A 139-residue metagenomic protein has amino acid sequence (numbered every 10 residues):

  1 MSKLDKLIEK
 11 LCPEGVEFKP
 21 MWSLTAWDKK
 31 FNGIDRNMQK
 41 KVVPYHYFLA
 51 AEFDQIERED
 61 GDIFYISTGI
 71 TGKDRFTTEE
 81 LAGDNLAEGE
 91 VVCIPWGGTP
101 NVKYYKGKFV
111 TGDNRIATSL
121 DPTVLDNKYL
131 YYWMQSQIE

Functional and structural regions predicted by a protein language model:
K3, L7-L49, I56-G72: Non-catalytic DNA-recognition/assembly elements of restriction-modification systems
E14-V16, S136-E139: Short, intrinsically disordered, charge-balanced linker/junction segments flanking boundaries in proteins
L24-W27, W133, Q137: Generic, well-ordered alpha-helical scaffold segments in large soluble proteins
E52-D54, Y105: Generic recognition of flexible, low-complexity loop/linker segments
T71-Q135: A short beta-sheet element
